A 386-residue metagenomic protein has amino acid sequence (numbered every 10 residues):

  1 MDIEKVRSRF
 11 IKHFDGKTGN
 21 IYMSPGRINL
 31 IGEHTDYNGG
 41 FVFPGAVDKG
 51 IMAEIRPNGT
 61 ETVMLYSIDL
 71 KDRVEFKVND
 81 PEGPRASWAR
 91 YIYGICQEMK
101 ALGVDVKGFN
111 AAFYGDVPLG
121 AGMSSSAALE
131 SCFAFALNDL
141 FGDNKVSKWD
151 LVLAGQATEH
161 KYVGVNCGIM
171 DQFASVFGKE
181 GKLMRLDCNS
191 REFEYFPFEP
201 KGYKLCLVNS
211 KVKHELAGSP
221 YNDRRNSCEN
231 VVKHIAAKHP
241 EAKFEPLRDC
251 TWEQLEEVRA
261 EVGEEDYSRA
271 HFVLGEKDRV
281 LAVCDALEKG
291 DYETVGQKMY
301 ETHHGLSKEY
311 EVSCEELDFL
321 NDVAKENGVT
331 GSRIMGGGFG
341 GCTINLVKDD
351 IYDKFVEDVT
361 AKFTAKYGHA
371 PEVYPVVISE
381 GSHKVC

Functional and structural regions predicted by a protein language model:
M1-Y22, I28-G32, Y37, F41 (+5 more regions): Gly/Ser-rich oxyanion-binding loop with an adjacent helix/lid that shapes the negatively charged ligand pocket
D2-R27, M52-R85, K182-G331, L346-C386: C-terminal nucleotide
G39-A46, R224-R225: Short Gly/aromatic-enriched secondary-structure transition segments
P44-A46, E54-P57, G103: Short, charge-rich binding segments
A128, C342-L346: FabD-like malonyl-/acyl-CoA
F339: Glycine-rich phosphate-binding loop
